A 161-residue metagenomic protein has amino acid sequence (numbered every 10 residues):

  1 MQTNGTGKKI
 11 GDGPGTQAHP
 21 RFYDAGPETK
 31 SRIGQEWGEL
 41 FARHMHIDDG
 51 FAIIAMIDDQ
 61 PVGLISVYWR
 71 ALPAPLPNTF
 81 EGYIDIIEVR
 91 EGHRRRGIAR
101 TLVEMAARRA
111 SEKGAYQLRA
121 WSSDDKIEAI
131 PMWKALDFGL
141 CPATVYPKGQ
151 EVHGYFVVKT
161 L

Functional and structural regions predicted by a protein language model:
G7, P20-I86, R90, V103: Acetyl-CoA-dependent GNAT
G50, E151-F156: Short hydrophobic/aromatic beta-strand or adjacent loop that forms the aromatic wall/cage of a ligand/substrate-binding
M56-D58, V158-L161: Active-site beta-strand termini and strand-to-loop segments that position acidic
P73-P75, T144-K148: Short proline/glycine-enriched turn/loop segments at secondary-structure junctions
I86-R94, S122-S123: A short, internal acetyl-CoA/4′-phosphopantetheine-binding micro-motif in the GNAT/acyltransferase core
V89, R95-R108, A135: Conserved acetyl-CoA-binding loop-helix of GNAT-fold acetyltransferases
R100, D124-P142, G149-E151: Conserved active-site alpha-helix within GNAT-family acetyltransferase domains
A110-S122: Conserved GNAT acetyl-CoA-binding A-motif
